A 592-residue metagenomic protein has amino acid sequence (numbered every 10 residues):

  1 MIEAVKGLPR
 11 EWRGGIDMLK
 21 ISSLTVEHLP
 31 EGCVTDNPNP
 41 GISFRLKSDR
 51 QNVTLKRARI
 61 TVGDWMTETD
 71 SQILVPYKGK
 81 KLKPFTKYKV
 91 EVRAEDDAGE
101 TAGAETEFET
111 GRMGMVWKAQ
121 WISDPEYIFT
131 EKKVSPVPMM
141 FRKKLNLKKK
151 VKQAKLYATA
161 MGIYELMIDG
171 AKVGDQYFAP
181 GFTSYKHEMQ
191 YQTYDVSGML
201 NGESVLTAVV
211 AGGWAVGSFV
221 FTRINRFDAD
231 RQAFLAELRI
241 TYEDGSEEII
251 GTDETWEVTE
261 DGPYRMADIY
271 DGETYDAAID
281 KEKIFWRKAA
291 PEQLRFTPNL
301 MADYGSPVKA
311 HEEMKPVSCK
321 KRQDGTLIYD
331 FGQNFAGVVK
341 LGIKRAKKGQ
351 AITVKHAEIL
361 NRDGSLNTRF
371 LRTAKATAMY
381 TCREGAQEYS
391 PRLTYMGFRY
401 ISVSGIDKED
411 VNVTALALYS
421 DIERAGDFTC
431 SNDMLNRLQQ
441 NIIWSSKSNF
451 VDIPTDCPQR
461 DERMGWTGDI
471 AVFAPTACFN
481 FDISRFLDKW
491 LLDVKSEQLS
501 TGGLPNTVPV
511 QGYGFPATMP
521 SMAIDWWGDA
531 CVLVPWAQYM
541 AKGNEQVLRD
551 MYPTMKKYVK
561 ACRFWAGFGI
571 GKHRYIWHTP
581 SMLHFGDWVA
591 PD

Functional and structural regions predicted by a protein language model:
K6-D17: Short, Lys/Arg-enriched N-terminal segments with co-localized hydrophobic residues within the first ~10-30 amino acids
L19-R460, G468-D469, R485-D488, T501 (+3 more regions): Extracellular/oxidizing-compartment recognition motifs
L438-N441, I483-V494, E545-R563: Extended, well-ordered alpha-helical scaffold segments
D469, W490, W527-V534, Y558: Amphipathic, well-ordered alpha-helical segments in soluble domains
V472-I483, C531-V547: Well-ordered alpha-helical scaffold segments within catalytic/enzyme domains
P516-M540: Thiamine diphosphate
